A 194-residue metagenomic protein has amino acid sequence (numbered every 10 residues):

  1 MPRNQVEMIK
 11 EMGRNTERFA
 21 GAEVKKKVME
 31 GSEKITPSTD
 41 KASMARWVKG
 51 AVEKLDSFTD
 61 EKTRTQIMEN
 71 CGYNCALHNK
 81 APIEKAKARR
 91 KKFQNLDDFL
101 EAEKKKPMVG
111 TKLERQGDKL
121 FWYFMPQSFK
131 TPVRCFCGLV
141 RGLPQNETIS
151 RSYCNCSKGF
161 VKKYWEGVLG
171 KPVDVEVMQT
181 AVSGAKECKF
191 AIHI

Functional and structural regions predicted by a protein language model:
M1-R151, D174, I194: N-terminal accessory segment detector
Y153, S157: Hydrophobic (often cysteine-bearing) scaffold residues that line and stabilize catalytic clefts of nucleotide/cofactor
W165-P172: Short secondary-structure junctions
P172, S183-E187: Coil-to-beta-strand transition motifs
E176-A181: Short, solvent-exposed loop/turn elements at beta->coil junctions and helix N-caps that rim active or binding pockets
K186-I194: C-terminal edge-of-domain segments
